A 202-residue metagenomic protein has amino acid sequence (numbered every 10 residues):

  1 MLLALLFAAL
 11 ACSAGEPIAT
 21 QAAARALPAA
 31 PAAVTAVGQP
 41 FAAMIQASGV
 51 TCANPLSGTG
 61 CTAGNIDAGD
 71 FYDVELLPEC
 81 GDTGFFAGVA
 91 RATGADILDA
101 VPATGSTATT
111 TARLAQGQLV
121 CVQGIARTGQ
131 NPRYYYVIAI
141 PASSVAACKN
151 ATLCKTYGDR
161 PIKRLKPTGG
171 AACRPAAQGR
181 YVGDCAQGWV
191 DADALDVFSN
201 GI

Functional and structural regions predicted by a protein language model:
L2-A11: Bacterial N-terminal signal peptides
S13-G15: Bacterial signal peptide processing site
A19-A24: Membrane engagement elements in two modes
L27-V74, T110-A192: SH3/SH3-like beta-barrel superfamily modules
D70-A95: Short beta-strand/loop turn elements enriched in aromatics
A92-V101, I140: Generic short beta-strand segments
P102-T109: Short alpha-helix capping/helix-loop boundary micro-motifs
G188-I202: Short, low-complexity, Pro/Ser/Thr/Gly-rich segments in the mature regions of secreted, periplasmic
